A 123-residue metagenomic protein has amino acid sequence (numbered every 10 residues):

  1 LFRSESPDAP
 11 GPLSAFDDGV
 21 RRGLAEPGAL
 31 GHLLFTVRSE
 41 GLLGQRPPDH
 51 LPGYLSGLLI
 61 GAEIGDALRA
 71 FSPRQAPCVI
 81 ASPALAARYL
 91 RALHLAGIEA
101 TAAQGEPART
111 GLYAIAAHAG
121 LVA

Functional and structural regions predicted by a protein language model:
S6-F35: Conserved, helical-rich catalytic subdomain that frames metal- and/or nucleotide-binding sites in enzyme alpha/beta
A25-D66: Adenine-nucleotide phosphate-binding core of ATP-dependent small-molecule kinases
S56-L59, L85, A108: Catalytic-loop motifs flanking and including active-site residues across diverse enzymes
A67-S72: Glycine-rich helix-loop-beta junction characteristic of Rossmann-like nucleotide cofactor-binding loops
R74-A92: Glycine-rich phosphate-binding loops at beta-strand->alpha-helix junctions
A96-I98: Short, structured coil segments at secondary-structure junctions
T101-A123: Glycine-rich phosphate-binding/hydrolytic loop that grips phosphoryl groups
